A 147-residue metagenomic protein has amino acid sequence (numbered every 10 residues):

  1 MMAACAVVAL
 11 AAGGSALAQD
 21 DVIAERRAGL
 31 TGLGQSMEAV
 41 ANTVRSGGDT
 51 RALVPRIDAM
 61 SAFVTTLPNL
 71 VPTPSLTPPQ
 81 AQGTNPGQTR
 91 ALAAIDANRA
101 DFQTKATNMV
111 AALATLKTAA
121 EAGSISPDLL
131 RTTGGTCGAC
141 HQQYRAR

Functional and structural regions predicted by a protein language model:
M1-M2, A81: Accessible peptide chain termini
A3-A6, A11-S15: N-terminal signal peptide c-region/cleavage motif recognized by signal peptidases
Q19-R147: Sequence context surrounding c-type heme c attachment/ligation sites in exported
